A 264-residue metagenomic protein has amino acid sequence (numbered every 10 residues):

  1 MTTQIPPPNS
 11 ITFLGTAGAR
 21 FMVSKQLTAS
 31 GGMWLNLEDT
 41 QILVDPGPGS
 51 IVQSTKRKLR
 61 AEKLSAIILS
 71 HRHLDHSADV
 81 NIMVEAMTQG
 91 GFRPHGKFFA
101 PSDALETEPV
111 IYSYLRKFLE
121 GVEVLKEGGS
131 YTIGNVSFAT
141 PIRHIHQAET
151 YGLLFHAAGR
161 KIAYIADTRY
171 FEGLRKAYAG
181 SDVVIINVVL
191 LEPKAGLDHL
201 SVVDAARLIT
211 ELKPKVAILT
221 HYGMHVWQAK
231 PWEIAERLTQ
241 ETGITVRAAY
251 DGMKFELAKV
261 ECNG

Functional and structural regions predicted by a protein language model:
T2, R93-T150, A157-A158, L257-A258: Metallo-beta-lactamase
T2-R57, T150-A166, V183: Conserved beta-strand hairpin/beta-sheet module of binuclear metal-dependent hydrolase folds, prominently
L43-G47, S65-H71, D75, A100-P101 (+4 more regions): Active-site neighborhood of phospho(di)ester-bond hydrolases with catalytic His/Asp-centered motifs
P48-G49, A104, H144-Q147, D167-F171: Short beta->alpha connector loops
P48-K97, D182-V183: Active-site metal-binding motif and surrounding structural segment of the metallo-beta-lactamase
A78-M87, V110-I111, W227-E236: Metal-dependent catalytic neighborhoods of phosphoester/phosphodiester hydrolases
Y170-F255, K259: Cap/insert and terminal regions of metallo-dependent hydrolase folds
